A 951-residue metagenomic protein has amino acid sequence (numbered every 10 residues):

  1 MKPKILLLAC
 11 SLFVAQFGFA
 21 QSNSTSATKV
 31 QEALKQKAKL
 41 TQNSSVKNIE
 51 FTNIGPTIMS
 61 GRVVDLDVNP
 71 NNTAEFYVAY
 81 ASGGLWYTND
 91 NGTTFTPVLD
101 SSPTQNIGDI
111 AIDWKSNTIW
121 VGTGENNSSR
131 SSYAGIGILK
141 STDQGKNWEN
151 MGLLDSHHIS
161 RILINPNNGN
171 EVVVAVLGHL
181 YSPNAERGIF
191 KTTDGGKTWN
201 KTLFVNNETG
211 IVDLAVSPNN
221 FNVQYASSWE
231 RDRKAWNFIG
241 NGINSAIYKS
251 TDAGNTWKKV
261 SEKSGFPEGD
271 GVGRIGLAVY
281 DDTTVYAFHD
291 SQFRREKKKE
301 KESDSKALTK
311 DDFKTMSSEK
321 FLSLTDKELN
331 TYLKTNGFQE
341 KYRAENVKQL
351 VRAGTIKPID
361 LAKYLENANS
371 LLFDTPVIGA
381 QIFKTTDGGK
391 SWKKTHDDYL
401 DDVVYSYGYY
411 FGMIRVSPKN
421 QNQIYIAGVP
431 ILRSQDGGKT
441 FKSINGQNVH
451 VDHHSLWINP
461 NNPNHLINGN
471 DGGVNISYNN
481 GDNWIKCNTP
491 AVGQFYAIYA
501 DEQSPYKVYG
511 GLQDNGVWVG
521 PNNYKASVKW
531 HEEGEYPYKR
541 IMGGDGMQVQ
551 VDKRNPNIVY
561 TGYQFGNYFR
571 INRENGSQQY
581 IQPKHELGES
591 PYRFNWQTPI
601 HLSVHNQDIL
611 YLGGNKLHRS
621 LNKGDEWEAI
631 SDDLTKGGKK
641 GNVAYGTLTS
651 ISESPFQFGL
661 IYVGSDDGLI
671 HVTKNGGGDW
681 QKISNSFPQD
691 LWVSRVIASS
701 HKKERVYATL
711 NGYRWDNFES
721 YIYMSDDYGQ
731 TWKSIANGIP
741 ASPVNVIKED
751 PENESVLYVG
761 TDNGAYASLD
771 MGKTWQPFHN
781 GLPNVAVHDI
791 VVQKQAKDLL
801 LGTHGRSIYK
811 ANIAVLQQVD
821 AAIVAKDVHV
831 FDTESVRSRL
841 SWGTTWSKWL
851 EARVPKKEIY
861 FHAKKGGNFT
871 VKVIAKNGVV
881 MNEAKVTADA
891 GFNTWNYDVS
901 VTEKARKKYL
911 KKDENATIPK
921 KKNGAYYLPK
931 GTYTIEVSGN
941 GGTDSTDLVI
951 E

Functional and structural regions predicted by a protein language model:
M1-S24: Bacterial Sec-dependent N-terminal signal peptides
S22-S847, V854-P855: Beta-propeller blade termini and top-face loops
F569-I571, K857-K876: Beta-strand-rich binding/interaction modules
W842-G866, T894: Contiguous beta-strand segments within globular domains
G866, L928-T932: Extracellular Ig-like/FN3 beta-sandwich strand-entry sites
V880-Y927: Glycine-centered tight-turn motifs at strand-turn-strand junctions
N893, G931-V937: A short tyrosine-centered beta-strand micro-motif
V937-E951: C-terminal tail/sorting-segment detector
